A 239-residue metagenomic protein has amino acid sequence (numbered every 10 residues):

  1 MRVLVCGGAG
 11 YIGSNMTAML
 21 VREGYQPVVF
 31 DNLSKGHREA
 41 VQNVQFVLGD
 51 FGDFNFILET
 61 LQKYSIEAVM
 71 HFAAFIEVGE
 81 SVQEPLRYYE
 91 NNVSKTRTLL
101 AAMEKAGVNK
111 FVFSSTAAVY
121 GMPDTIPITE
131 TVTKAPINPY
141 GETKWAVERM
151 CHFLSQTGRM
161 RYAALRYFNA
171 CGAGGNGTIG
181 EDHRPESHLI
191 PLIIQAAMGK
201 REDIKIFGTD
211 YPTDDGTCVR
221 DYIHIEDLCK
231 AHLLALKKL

Functional and structural regions predicted by a protein language model:
M1-A173: N-terminal Rossmann-like NAD(P)+-binding domain of SDR-like oxidoreductases, especially those catalyzing
F153-K237: NAD(P)-dependent short-chain dehydrogenase/reductase
